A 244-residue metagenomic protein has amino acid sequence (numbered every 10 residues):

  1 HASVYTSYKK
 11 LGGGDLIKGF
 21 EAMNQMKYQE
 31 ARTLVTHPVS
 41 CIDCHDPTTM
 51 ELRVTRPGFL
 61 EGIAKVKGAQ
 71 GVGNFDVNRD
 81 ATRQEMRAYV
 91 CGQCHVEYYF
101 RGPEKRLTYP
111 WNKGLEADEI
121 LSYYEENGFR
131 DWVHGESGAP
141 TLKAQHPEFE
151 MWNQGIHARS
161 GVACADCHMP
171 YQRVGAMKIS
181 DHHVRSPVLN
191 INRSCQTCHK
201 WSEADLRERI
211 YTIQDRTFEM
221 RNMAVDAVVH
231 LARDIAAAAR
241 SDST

Functional and structural regions predicted by a protein language model:
V4-T6: Beta-strand-rich extracellular passenger or scaffold domains
K9-D166, P170-T244: Primarily the internal scaffold of c-type cytochrome electron-transfer domains, especially repeated/multiheme c-type
